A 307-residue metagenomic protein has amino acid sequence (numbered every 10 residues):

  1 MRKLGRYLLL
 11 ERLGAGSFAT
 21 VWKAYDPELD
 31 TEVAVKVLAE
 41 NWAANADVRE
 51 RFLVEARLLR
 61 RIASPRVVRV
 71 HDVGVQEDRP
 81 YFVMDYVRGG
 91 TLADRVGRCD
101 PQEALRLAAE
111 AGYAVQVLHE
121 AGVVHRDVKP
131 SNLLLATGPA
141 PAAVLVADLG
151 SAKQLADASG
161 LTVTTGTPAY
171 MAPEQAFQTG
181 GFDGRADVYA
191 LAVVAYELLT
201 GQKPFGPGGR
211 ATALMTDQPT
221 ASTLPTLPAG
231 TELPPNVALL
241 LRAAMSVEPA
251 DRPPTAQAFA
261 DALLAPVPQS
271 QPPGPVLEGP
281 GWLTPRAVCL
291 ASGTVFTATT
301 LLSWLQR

Functional and structural regions predicted by a protein language model:
A39-R61: AlphaC helix of the eukaryotic protein kinase fold
V73: Activation-segment/catalytic-loop signature of the eukaryotic protein kinase fold
E77-T91, R95: Conserved short submotifs of the Hanks-type protein kinase catalytic core that shape the nucleotide-binding pocket
L107-A108: Activation segment signature within eukaryotic-like protein kinase domains
G112-V123: Protein kinase catalytic-loop region centered on the HRD/HxD motif
Q175-R185: Conserved end of the kinase activation segment
R252: Conserved HRD-motif arginine in the catalytic loop of eukaryotic-like protein kinases
